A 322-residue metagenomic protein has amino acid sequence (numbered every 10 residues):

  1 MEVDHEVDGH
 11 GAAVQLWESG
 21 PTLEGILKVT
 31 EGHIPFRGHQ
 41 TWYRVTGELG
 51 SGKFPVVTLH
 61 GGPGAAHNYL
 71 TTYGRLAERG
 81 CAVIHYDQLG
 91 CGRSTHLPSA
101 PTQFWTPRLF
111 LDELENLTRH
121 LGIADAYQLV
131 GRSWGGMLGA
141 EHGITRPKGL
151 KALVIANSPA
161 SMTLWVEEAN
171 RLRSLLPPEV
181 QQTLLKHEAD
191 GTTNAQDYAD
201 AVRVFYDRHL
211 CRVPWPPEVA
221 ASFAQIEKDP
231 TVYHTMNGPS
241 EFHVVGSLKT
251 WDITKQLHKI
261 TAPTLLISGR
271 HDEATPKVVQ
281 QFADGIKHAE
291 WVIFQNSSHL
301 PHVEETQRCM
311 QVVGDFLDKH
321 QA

Functional and structural regions predicted by a protein language model:
M1-L59, E78-C81, D318-A322: Alpha/beta-hydrolase fold catalytic core
H39-S99, Q103: Conserved HGGG/HGGXW glycine-rich cap/lid loop of the alpha/beta-hydrolase fold
T58-G62, S133, G269: Glycine-rich His-Gly loop
Q88-W134, Q311: Active-site loop/oxyanion-hole signature of alpha/beta-hydrolase fold enzymes
D125-E168: Conserved hydrolase catalytic core segment
R173-A262: Alpha/beta-hydrolase
S247, W251-S297: Conserved loop-alpha-helix segment in the C-terminal half of the alpha/beta-hydrolase fold that carries the catalytic
H288-A322: Catalytic active-site module of serine/aspartate enzymes centered on a nucleophile-bearing elbow/loop
